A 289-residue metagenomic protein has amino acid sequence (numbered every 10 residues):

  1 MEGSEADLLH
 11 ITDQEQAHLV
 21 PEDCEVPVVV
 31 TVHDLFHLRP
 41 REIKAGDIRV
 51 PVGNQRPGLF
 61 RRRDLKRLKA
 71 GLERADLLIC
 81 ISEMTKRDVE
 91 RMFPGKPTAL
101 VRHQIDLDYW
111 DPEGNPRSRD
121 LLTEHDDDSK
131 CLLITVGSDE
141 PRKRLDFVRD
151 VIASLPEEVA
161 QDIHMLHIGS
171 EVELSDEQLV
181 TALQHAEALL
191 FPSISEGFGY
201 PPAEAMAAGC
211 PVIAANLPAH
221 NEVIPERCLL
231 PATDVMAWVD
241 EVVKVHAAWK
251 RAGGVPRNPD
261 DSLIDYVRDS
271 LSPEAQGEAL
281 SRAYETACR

Functional and structural regions predicted by a protein language model:
M1-R289: Carbohydrate transferase catalytic cores enriched for Leloir-type hexosyltransferases
